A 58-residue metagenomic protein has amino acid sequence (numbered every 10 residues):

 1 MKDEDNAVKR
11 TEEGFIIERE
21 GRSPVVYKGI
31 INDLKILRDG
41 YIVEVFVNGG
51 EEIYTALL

Functional and structural regions predicted by a protein language model:
M1-L58: Beta-rich accessory regions
